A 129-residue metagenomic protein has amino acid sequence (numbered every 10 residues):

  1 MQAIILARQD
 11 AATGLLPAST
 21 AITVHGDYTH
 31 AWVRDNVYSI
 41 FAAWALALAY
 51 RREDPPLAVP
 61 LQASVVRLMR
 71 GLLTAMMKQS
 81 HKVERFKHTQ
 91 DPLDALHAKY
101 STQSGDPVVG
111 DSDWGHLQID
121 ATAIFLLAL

Functional and structural regions predicted by a protein language model:
M1-L129: Acidic, mature catalytic/reactive cores of soluble proteins
